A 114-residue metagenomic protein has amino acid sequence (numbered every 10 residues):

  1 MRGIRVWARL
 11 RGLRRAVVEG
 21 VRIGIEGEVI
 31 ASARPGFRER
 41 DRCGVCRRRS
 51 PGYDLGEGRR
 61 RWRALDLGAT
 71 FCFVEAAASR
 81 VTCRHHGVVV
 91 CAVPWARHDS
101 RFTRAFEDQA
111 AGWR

Functional and structural regions predicted by a protein language model:
M1-L13: Intrinsically disordered, low-complexity and often Lys/Arg-enriched segments
R15-A31, G58-F71: Short Cys/His-rich Zn2+-coordinating modules
A31, C43, C83: Short, conserved catalytic/metal-binding motifs centered on acidic residues
A33-P35: Non-cytosolic beta-sheet module surface loops
F37-D41, A78-R80: Residues immediately within or flanking Cys/His clusters that coordinate Zn2+ in small zinc-binding modules
R40-R42, A92-V93: Short helix/loop capping segments that flank catalytic or ligand/cofactor-binding pockets
R47, P51, G56-R114: Short, positively charged, Gly/Tyr-enriched micro-motifs that form contact patches at catalytic or ligand/partner
